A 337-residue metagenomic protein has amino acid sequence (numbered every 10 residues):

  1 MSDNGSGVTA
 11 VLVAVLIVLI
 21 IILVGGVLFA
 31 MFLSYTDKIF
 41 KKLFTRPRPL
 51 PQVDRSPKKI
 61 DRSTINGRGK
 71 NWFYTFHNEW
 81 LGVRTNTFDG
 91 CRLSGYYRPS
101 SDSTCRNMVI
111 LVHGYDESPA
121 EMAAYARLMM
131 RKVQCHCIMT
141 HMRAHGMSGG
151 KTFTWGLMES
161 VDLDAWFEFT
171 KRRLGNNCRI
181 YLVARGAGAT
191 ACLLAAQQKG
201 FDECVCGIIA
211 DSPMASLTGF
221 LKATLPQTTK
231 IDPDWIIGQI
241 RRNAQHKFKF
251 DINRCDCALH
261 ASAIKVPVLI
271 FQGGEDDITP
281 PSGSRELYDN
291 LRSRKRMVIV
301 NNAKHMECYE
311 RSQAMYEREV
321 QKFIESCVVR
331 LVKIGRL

Functional and structural regions predicted by a protein language model:
G5, L12, I17-T85: An N-terminal hydrophobic leader/cap segment in hydrolases
Y115-M129: The serine-hydrolase catalytic nucleophile loop
A126-G149: Conserved alpha/beta-hydrolase
F153-L174: Alpha/beta-hydrolase active-site loop
L194-F250, L259-H260, I299: Hydrolase active-site cap/lid region
A263-K265, I270-Q272, D276: Short beta-strand/loop motif that positions the catalytic acidic residue of the alpha/beta-hydrolase fold
E275-T279, M306-E307: Acidic catalytic loop of the alpha/beta-hydrolase fold
A303-E317: Catalytic histidine-centered segment of alpha/beta-hydrolase-like enzymes
